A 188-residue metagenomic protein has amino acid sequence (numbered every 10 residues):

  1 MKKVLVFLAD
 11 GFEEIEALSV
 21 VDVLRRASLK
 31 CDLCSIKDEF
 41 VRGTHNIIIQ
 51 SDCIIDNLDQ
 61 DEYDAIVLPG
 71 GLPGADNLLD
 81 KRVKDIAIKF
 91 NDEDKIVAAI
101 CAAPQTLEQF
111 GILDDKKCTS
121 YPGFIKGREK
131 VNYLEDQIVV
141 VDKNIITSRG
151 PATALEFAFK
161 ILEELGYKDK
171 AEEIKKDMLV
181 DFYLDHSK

Functional and structural regions predicted by a protein language model:
K3-V6, F12, R26-A27, D32-I36 (+2 more regions): Active-site-adjacent pocket-lining segments in enzyme domains
E16-V20, I86: Hydrophobic residues within alpha-helices that form the first helical element adjacent to the glycine-rich loop
C34-C53: N-terminal beta-loop-helix "entrance" segment that forms/cooperates in small-molecule cofactor or anionic ligand
